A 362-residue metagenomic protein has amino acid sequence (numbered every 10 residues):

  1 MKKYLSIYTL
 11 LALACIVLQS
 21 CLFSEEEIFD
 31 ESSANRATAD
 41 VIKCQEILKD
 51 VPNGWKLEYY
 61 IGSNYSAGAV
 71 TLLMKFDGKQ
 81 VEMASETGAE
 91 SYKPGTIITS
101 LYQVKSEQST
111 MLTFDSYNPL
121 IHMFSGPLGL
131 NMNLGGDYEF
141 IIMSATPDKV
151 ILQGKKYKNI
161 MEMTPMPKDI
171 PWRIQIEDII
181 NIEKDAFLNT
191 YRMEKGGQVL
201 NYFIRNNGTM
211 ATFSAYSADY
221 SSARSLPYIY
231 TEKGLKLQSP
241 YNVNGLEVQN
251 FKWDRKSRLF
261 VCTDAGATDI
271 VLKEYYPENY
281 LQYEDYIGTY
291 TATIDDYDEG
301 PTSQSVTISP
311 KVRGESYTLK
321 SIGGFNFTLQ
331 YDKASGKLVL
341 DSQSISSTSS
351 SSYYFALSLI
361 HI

Functional and structural regions predicted by a protein language model:
M1-T9: Bacterial N-terminal signal peptides that target proteins for export
V17-S20: C-terminal motif of bacterial Sec signal peptides marking the signal peptidase cleavage site
L22-M111, A145, K168-M193, Y283 (+1 more regions): Acidic/polar, low-complexity intrinsically disordered N-terminal segments immediately downstream of a Sec signal
S63-S109, G196-L235, D298-S344: N-terminal glycine/threonine-rich, aromatic-flanked beta-hairpin/loop signature
T110-P127, T307: Short solvent-exposed strand/turn elements
P127-G196: A charged, solvent-exposed segment within the mature domains of Sec-exported extracytoplasmic proteins
M166-Y283: Preference for solvent-exposed, low-hydrophobicity sequence contexts
I360-I362: Conserved small/polar residues in nucleotide/adenosyl-binding loops
